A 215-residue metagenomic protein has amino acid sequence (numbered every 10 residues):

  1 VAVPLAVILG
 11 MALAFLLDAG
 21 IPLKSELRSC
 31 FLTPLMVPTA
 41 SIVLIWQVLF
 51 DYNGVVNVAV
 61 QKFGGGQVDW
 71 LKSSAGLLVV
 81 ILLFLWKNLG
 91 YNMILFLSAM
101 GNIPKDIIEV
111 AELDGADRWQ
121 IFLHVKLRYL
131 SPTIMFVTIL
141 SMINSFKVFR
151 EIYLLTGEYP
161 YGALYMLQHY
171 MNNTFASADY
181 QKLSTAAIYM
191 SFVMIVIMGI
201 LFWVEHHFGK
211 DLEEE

Functional and structural regions predicted by a protein language model:
V1-E215: A structural signal for multi-pass alpha-helical bundles of membrane permease subunits that mediate small-molecule
